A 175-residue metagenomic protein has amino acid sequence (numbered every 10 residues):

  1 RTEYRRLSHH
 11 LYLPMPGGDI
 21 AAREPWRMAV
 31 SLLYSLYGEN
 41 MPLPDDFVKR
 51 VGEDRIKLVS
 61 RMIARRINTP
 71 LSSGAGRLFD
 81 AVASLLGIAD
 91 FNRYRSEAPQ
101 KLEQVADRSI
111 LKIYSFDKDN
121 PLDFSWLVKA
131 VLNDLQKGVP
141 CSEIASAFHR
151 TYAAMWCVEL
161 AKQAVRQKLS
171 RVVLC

Functional and structural regions predicted by a protein language model:
R1-T2: Gly/Thr-rich phosphate-binding beta-strand-loop-beta motif of the actin/hexokinase/Hsp70
R5-A21, L43-D45, M62-I67: Short beta-alpha connecting loops at secondary-structure transitions that line or flank enzyme active sites
P25, A29-V30: N-terminally biased helix-coil "hinge/interface" segments that flank
S31-L169: A contiguous, well-structured pocket-lining segment that forms one wall/lid of small-molecule binding clefts in soluble
S170-C175: Glycine-rich phosphate-binding loops at beta-strand->alpha-helix junctions
